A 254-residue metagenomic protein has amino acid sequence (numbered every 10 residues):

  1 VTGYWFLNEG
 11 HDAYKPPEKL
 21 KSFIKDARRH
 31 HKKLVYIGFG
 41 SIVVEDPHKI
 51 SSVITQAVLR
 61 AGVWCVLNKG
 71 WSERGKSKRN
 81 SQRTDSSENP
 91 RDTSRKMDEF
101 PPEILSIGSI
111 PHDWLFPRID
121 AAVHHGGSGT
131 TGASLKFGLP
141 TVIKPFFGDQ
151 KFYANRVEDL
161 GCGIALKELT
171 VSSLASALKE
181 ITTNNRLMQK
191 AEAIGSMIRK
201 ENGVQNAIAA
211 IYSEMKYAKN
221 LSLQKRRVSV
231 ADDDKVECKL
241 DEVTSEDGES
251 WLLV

Functional and structural regions predicted by a protein language model:
V1-G3, I107, L166: Hydrophobic residues at beta-strand termini and immediately following loops that shape nucleotide-binding pockets
V1-L34, G38-E45, N68-W71: A nucleotide-sugar donor-handling region in carbohydrate enzymes
I42-Q56: A conserved mid-protein helix/loop that constitutes part of the nucleotide-sugar donor-binding site
V53-L105: Catalytic donor nucleotide-activated moiety binding site of glycosyltransferases and closely related
I107-A154: A donor-sugar binding/catalytic signature common to diverse glycosyltransferases and related nucleotide-sugar
G148-A177, Q189: Change "using UDP/GDP/dTDP sugars" to "using nucleotide sugars
S173-V254: C-terminal amphipathic helix plus adjacent low-complexity, charged tail appended to glycosyltransferase catalytic
